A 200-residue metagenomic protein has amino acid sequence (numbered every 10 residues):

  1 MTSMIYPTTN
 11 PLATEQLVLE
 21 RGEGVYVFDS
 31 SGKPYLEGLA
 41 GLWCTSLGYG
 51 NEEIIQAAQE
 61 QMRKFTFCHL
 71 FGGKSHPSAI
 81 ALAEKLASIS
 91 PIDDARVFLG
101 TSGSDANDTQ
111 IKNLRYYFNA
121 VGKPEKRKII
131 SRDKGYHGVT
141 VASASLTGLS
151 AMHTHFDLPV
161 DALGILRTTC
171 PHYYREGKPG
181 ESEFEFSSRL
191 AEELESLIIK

Functional and structural regions predicted by a protein language model:
M1-Y26, A40-W43, K64, G73 (+3 more regions): Active-site-adjacent loop/helix segments that line or gate small-molecule/cofactor pockets in enzymes
P7, A13, V18-E20, L36 (+7 more regions): Generic, ordered loop/turn and secondary-structure boundary motif
P11-A13, L39, F67, A95 (+1 more regions): Short amphipathic alpha-helical segments at helix-loop
E15, E23-G24, P34, L163-L166: A generic secondary-structure signal marking the coil-to-beta-strand transition
Q16-V18, Y26, Y35, A40-L42 (+4 more regions): N-terminal hydrophobic or amphipathic segments with adjacent small-residue motifs that include Sec signal peptides
D29-S30: Short, acidic, Ser/Thr-enriched surface-loop or helix-capping motifs
P34-P124: Glycine-rich loop-to-alpha-helix module at the N-terminal edge of alpha/beta enzyme cores
E84-K200: PLP-dependent aspartate aminotransferase-fold enzymes
